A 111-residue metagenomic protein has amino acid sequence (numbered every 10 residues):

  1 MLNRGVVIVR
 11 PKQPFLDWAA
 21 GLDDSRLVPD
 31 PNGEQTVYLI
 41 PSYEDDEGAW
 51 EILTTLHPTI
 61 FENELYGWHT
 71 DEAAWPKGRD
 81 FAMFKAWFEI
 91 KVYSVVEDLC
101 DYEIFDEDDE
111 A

Functional and structural regions predicted by a protein language model:
M1-Y43: Extended, charge-biased low-complexity segments that typically form long amphipathic alpha-helices/coiled-coils
S42-D108: Amphipathic protein-protein interaction modules
